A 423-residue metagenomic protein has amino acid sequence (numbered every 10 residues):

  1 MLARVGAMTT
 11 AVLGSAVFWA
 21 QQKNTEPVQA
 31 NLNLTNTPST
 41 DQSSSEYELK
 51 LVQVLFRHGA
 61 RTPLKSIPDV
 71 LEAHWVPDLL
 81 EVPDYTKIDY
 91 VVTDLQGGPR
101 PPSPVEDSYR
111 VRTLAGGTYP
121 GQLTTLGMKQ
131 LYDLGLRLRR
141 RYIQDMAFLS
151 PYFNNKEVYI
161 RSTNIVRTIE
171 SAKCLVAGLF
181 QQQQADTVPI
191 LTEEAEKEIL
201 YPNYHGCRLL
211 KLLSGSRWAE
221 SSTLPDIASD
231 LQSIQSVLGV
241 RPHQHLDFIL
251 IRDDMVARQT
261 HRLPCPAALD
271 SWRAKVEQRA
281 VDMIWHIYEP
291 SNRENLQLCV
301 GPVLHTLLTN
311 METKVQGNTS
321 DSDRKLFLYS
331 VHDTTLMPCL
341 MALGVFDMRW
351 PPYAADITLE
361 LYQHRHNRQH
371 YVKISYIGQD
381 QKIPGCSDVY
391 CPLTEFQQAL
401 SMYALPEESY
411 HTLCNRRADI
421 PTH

Functional and structural regions predicted by a protein language model:
L2-H423: Signature for phosphate-centric chemistry
